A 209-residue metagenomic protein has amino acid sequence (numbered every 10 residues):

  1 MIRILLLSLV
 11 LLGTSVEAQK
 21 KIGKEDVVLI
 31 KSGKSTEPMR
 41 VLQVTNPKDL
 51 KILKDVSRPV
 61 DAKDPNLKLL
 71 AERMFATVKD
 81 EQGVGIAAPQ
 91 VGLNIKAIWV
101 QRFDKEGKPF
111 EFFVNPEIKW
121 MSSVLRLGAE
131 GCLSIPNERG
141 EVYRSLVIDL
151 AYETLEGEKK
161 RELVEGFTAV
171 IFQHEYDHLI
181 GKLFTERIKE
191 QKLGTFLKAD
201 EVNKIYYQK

Functional and structural regions predicted by a protein language model:
I4-L12: Sec-dependent N-terminal signal peptides
V16-K209: Positively charged
